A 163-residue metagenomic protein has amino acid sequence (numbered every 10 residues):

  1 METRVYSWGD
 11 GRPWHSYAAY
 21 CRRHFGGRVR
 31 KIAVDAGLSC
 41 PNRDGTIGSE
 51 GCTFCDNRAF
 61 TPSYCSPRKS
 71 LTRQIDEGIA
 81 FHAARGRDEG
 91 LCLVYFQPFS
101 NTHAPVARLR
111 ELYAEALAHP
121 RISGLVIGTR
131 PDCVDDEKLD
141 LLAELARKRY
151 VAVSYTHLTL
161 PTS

Functional and structural regions predicted by a protein language model:
M1-T53, N57-G90: N-terminal [4Fe-4S]-dependent radical SAM core
A36-L38, S100, P131, T162: Non-catalytic surface loops within mature trypsin-like serine protease
D56-A59, S100, L160: Generic short alpha-helical hydrophobic face used as a protein-protein interaction/packing hotspot
G86-Y155: Conserved SAM/AdoMet-binding glycine-rich loop
T156-T162: Conserved small/polar residues in nucleotide/adenosyl-binding loops
